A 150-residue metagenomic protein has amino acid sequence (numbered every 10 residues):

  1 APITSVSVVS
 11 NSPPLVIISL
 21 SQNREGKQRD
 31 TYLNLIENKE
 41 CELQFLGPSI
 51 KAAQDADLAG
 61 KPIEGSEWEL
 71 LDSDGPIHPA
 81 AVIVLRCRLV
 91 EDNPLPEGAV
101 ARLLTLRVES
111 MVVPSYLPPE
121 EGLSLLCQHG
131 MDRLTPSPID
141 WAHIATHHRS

Functional and structural regions predicted by a protein language model:
A1-S150: Basic, polyanion-binding surface patches
